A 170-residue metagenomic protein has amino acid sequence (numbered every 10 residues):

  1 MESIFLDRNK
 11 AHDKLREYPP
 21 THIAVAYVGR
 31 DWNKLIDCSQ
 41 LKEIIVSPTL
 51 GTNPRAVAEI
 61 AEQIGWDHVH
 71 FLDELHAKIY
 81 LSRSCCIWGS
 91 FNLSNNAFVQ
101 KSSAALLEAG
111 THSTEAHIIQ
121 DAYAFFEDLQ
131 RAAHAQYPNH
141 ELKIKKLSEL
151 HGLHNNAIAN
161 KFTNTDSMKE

Functional and structural regions predicted by a protein language model:
M1-E170: PLD/PLD-like phosphodiesterase catalytic module centered on the HKD motif
